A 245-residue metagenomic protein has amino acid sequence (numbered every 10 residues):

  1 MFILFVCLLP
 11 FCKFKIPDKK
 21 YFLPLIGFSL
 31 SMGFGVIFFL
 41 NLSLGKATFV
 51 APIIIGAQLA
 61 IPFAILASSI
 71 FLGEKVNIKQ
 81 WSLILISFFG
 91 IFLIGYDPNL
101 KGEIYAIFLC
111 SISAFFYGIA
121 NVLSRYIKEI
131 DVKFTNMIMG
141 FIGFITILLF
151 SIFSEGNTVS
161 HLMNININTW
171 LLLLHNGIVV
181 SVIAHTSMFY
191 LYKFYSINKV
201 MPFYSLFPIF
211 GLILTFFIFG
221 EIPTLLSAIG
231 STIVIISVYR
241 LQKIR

Functional and structural regions predicted by a protein language model:
M1-G35, F63-A64, F116-A120, M137-E155 (+2 more regions): Transmembrane alpha-helices of multi-pass small-molecule transport proteins
F2, L42-G73, S113, I197-F216: Specific alpha-helical transmembrane segments that line the substrate/conduction pathway and gating interfaces
L4-F5, K79-Y96, S205, L226-K243: Hydrophobic transmembrane alpha-helices of multi-pass small-molecule transport proteins
C7-K15, A60-S82, P98, I209-A228: C-terminal transmembrane-helix exit sites in multi-pass transporters
C12-A57, L93, G177-Y195: Specific transmembrane alpha-helical segments of multi-pass solute transporters/efflux pumps, especially DMT/EamA
L42-K46, F92-E103, S154-L173, F216 (+1 more regions): Membrane-interface helix termini and inter-helical loops of multi-pass transporters
S43-L44, I70-L72, V76, I127 (+5 more regions): Hydrophobic/aromatic residues within transmembrane alpha-helices of multi-pass small-molecule transporters
N99-Y126, T146-L149, L214: Glycine-/small-residue-enriched transmembrane alpha-helix faces in small-molecule transporters and effluxers
